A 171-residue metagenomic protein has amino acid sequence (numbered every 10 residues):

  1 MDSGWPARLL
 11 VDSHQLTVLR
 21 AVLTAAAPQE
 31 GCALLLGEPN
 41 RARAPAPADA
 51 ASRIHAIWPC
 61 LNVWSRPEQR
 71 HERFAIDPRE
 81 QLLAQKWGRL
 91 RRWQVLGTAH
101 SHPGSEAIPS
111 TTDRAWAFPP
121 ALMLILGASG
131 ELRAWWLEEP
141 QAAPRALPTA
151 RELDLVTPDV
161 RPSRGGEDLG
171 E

Functional and structural regions predicted by a protein language model:
M1-V95, P103-E171: Conserved beta-strand-loop surface patch within small alpha/beta domains used for substrate/adaptor or ligand engagement
